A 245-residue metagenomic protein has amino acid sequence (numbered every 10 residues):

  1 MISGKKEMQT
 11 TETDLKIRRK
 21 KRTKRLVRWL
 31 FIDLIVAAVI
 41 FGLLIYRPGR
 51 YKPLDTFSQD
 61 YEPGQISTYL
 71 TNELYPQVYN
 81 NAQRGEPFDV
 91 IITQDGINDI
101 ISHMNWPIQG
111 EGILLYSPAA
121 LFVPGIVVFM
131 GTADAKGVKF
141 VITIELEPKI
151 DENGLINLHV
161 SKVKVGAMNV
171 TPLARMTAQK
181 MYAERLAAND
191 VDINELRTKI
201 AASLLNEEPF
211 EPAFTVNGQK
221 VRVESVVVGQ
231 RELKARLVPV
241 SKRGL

Functional and structural regions predicted by a protein language model:
I2-G4, Q9-L245: Extracellular/lumenal and peripheral-membrane lipid-interaction modules
